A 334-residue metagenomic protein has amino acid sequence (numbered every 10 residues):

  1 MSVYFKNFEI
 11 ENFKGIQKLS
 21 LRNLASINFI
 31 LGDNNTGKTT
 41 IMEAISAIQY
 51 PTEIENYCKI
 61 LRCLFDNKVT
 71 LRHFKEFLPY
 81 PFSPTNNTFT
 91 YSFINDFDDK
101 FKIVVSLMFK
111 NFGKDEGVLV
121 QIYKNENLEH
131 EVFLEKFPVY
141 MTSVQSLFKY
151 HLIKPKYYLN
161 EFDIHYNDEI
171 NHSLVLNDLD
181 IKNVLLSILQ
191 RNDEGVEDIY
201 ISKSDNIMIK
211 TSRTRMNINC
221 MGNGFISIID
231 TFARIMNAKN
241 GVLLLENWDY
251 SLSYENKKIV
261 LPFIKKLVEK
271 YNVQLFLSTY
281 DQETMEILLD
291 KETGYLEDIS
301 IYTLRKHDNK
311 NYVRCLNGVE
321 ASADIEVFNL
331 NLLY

Functional and structural regions predicted by a protein language model:
M1-V3, P81, I259-Y334: C-terminal lobe/lid and adjacent interdomain/linker elements of RecA-like ASCE P-loop ATPase modules
M1-Y50, R62, Y334: Pre-Walker A-like glycine/lysine-rich segment at the N-terminus of P-loop NTPase domains
S2, N7-E9, Q49-A238, V242 (+1 more regions): Phosphate-coordinating catalytic segments in nucleotide- and nucleic-acid-processing enzymes
I16, I48, S251-L252, M285: Catalytic P-loop NTPase motifs of RecA-like helicase/translocase cores
Q17, L24-A25, A238-K239, E269-N272: Short loop/turn elements that form and flank the Walker-type P-loop nucleotide-binding site in RecA-like NTPase cores
F29, V242-L243: Hydrophobic "anchor" residues on beta-strands that sit immediately upstream of conserved functional sites
E246-W248: Walker B catalytic acidic pair
S253-K258: Conserved D-loop-proximal element of ABC-family nucleotide-binding domains
